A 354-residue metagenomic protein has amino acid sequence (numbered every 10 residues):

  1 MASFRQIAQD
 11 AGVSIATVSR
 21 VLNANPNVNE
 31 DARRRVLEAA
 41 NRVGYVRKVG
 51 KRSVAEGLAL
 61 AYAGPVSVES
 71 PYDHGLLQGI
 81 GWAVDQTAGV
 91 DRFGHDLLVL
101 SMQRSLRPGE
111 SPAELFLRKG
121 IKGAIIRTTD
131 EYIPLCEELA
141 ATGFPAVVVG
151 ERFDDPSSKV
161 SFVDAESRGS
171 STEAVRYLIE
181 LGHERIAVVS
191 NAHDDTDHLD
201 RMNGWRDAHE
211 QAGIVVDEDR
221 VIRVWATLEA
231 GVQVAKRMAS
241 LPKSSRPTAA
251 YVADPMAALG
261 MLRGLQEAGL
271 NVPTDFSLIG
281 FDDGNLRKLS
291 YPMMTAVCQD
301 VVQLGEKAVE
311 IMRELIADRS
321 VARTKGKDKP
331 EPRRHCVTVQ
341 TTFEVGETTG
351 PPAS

Functional and structural regions predicted by a protein language model:
M1-V54: N-terminal helix-turn-helix DNA-binding module of bacterial transcription factors
V46-P112, R206: Amphipathic helical "hinge" segments at domain boundaries
A59, G120-T128, A187-V189, V221 (+2 more regions): Periplasmic-binding protein-like
P65-G75, V99-P108, E151, F162-E173 (+5 more regions): Hinge/beta->alpha junction and helix N-cap segments in small-molecule ligand-binding domains
L106-I121, G231-S245: Short, well-structured alpha-helical segments in soluble
R127-T172, M256, D282-M294: Flexible loop/hinge segments that line or gate small-molecule binding clefts
K236-S354: Flexible loop/turn connectors
